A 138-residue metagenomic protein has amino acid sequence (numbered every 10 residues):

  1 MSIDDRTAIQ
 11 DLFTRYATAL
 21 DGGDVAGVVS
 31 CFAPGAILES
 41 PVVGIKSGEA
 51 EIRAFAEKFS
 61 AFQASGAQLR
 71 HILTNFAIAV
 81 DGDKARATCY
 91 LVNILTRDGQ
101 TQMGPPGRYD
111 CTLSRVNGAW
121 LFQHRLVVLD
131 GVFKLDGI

Functional and structural regions predicted by a protein language model:
M1-C31: Short, low-complexity N-terminal intrinsically disordered segments enriched in polar/charged residues
V25-V92: A solvent-exposed, acidic/Ser-Thr-rich amphipathic alpha-helical stretch
H71-L73, G104-Y109: Short, surface-exposed coil-to-beta transition loops
F76, N93, R108-T112: Hydrophobic alpha-helical segments of small multi-pass membrane proteins
R86, P106-D136: Short beta-strand edge/turn micro-motifs at domain boundaries
N93-L95, V128-L129: Short, surface-exposed beta-strand-loop junctions and turns on beta-sheet-rich folds
I94-Q102: Short, cysteine-centered beta-strand-loop-beta hairpins and adjacent loop/turn segments enriched in charged/polar
